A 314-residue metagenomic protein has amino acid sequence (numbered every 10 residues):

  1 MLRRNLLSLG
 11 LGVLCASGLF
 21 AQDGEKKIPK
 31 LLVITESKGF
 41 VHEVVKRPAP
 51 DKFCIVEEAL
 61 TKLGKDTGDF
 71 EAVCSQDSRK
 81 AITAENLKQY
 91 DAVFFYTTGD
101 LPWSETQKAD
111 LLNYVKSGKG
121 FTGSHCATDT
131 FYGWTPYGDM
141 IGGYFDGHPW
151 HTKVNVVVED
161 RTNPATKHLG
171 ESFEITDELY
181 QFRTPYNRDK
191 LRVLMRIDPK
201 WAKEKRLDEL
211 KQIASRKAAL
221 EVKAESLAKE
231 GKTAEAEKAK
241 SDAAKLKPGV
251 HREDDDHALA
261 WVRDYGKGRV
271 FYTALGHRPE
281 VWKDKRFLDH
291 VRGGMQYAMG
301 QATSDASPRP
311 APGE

Functional and structural regions predicted by a protein language model:
M1-L2: N-terminal secretory signal peptides that target proteins for export/translocation
N5-G18: Bacterial N-terminal signal peptides
Q22-I28, T35, V56-A59, D66 (+3 more regions): Extracellular ligand-binding/catalytic regions of CAZymes and related secreted enzymes and adhesion modules
G24-I28, K65, E85-Q89, S104-E105 (+7 more regions): Extracellular/periplasmic catalytic domains that process cell-envelope and extracellular macromolecules
I28, V33-I34, G39-T130: Helical hinge/lid and interdomain linker segments adjacent to catalytic or ligand-binding clefts that mediate domain
F95, D100-S172: A glycine-rich, often tryptophan-bearing local segment used as a flexible ligand/cofactor-contacting loop or short
G143, H148-G266: Catalytic beta-strand/loop cores that center a nucleophilic Ser/Cys/Thr and support acyl-enzyme chemistry
